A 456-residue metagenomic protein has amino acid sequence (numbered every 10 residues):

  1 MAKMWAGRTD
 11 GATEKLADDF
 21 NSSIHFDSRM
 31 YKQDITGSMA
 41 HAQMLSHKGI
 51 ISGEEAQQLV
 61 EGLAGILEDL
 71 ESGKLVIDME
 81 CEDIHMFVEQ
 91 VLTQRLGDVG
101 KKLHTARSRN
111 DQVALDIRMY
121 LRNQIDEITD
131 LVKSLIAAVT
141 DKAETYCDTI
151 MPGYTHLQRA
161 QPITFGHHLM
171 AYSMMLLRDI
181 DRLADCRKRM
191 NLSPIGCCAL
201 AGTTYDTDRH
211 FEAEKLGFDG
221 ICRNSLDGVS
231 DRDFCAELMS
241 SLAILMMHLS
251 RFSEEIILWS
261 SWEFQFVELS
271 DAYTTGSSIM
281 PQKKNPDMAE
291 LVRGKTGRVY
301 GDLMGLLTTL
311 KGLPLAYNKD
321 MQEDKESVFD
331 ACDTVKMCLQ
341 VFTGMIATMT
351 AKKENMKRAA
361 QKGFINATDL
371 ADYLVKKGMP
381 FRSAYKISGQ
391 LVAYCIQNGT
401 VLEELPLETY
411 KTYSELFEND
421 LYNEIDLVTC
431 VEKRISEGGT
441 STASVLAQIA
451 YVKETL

Functional and structural regions predicted by a protein language model:
M1-G202, T207-A213, T275-G276, D287 (+3 more regions): A helix-coil-helix interface module used to build multimeric assemblies and to scaffold catalytic/cofactor sites
M1-G37, D98-V99, M280-L456: Glycine-rich cofactor/substrate-binding loops
S38, L63-I66, R95, I128 (+15 more regions): Amphipathic alpha-helices that form helix-helix packing interfaces
H41-I51, Y120, H167, A236-I244 (+1 more regions): Short, well-ordered beta-strand elements within core beta-sheets of diverse protein domains
I50-I51, L75, Q265, P380 (+1 more regions): Conserved hydrophobic residue
L121-V132, L242-M247, R251, I256 (+1 more regions): Alpha-helical support elements that line or immediately flank enzyme active sites and cofactor-binding pockets
T204-D219, T442-L446: N-terminal, Lys/Arg-enriched amphipathic/low-complexity engagement segments that precede the first folded domain
L216-T308: Acidic, glycine-rich loop-and-beta core segments that form the ion-binding/anion-interacting portion of active sites
